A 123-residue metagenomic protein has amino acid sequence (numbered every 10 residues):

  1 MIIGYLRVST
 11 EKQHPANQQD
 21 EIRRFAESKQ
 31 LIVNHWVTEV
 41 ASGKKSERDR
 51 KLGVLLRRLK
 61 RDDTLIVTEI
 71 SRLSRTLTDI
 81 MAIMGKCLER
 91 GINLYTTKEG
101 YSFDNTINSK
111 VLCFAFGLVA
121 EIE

Functional and structural regions predicted by a protein language model:
M1-E123: Short, structured surface patches at the beginning of a domain
